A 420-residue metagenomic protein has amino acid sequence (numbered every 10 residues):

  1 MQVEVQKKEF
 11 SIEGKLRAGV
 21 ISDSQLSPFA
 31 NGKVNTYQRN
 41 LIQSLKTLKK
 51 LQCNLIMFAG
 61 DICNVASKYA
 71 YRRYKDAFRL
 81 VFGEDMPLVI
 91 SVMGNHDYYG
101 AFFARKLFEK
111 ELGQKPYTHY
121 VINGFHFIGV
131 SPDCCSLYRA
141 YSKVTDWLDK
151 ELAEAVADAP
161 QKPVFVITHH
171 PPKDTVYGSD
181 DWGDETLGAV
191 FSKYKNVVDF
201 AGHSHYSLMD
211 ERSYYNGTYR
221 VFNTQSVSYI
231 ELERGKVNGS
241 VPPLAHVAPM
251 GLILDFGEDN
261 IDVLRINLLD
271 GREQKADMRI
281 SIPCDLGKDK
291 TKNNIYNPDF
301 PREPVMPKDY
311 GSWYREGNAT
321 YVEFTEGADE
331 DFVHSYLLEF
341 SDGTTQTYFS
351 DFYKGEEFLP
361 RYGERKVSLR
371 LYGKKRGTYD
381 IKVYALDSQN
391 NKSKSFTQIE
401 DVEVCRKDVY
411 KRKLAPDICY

Functional and structural regions predicted by a protein language model:
M1-Y71: N-terminal active-site segment of His-dependent metallophosphoesterases
Q2, I12, A245-Y353, N391-Y420: A short C-terminal boundary segment appended to hydrolase-like catalytic domains
Q6-F10, N31, S67-P160, G183-N196 (+2 more regions): Extended active-site neighborhood of metal-dependent phosphoesterases/phosphodiesterases
D23, G60-D61, G94-N95, H169 (+1 more regions): Active-site glycine-centered loops adjacent to acidic/histidine catalytic or metal-binding residues that shape
A155-Y177: Short acidic, glycine-rich surface-loop motifs adjacent to enzyme active sites
V166-P172, V197-S207: Histidine-centered catalytic micro-motifs
P360-R376: Signal that preferentially marks extracellular ectodomain short beta-strand elements of beta-sandwich modules
L371-N391: Beta-strand-rich modules
